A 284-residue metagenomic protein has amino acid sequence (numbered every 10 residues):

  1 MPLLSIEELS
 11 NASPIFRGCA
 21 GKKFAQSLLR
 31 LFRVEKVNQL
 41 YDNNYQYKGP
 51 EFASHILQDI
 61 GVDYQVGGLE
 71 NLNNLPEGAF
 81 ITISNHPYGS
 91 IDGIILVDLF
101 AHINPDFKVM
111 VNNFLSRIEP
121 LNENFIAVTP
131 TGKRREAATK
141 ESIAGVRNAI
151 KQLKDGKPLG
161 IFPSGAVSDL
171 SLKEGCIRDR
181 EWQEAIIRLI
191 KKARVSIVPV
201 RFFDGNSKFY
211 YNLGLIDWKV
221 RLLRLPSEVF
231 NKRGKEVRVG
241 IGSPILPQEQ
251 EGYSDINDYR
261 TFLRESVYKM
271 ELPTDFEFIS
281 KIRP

Functional and structural regions predicted by a protein language model:
M1-I83, G93-I95, N104-D106, N122 (+1 more regions): Membrane-anchoring hydrophobic helices of lipid-metabolizing enzymes
P2-E7, S142-P284: Non-catalytic C-terminal accessory region of glycerolipid acyltransferases and related lyso-lipid remodeling enzymes
L31, E77, I81-A138: Catalytic core of membrane glycerolipid acyltransferases/transacylases, capturing the structured, soluble-facing
D42, L57-D63, H86, R135-K140 (+1 more regions): Short, flexible loop segments at the rims of nucleotide/cofactor-binding pockets, characterized by
S54-Q58, I118, V229-K232: Short, conserved catalytic or adaptor-binding loops enriched in Gly and charged residues
H55, I95-D98, H102, K151 (+2 more regions): Residue-level signal for well-ordered alpha-helical scaffold segments within enzymatic catalytic domains
Y64, F107-V109, L159, I197: Hydrophobic beta-strand scaffold residues
G68, V111-N113, G165, R201: Glycine-rich, histidine-containing beta strand-loop boundary motifs that form or position
